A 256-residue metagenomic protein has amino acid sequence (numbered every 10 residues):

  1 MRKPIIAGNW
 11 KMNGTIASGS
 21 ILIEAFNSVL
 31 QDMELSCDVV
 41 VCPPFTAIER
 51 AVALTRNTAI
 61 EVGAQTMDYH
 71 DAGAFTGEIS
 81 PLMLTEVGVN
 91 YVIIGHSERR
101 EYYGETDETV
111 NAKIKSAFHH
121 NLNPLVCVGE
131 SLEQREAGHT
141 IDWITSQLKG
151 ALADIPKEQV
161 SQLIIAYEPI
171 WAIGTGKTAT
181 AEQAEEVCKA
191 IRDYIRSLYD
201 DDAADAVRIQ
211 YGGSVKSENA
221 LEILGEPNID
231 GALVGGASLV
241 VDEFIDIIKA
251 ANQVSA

Functional and structural regions predicted by a protein language model:
M1-A256: Active-site loop-to-helix "anion-binding N-cap" substructures in soluble metabolic enzymes
